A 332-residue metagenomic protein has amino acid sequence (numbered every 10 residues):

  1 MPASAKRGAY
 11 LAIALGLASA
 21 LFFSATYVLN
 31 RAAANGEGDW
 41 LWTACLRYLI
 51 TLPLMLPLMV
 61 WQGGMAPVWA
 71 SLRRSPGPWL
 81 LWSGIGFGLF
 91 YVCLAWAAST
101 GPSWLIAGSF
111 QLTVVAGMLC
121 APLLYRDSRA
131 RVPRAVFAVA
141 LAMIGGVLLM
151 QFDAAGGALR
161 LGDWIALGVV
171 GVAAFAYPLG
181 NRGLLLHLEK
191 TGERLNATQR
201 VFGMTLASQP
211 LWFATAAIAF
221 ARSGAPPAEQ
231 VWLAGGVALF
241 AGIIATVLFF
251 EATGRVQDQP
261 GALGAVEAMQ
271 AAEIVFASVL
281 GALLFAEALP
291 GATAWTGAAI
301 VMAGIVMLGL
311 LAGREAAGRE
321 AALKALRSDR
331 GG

Functional and structural regions predicted by a protein language model:
M1-L46, C93, A138-G145, G156-E189 (+4 more regions): Glycine-/small-residue-enriched transmembrane alpha-helix faces in small-molecule transporters and effluxers
P2-A5, T51-R73, I144-R160, L206-Q230 (+2 more regions): Membrane-interface helix-cap regions at the ends of transmembrane helices in multi-pass membrane proteins
F22, M65-F110, L149, A238-Q257: Specific transmembrane alpha-helical segments of multi-pass solute transporters/efflux pumps, especially DMT/EamA
A33, T43, R47, A97-A98 (+6 more regions): Hydrophobic/aromatic residues within transmembrane alpha-helices of multi-pass small-molecule transporters
G36-L89, A116-A121, F175-G183, R200-F220 (+3 more regions): Transmembrane alpha-helices of multi-pass small-molecule transport proteins
L46, L105-L112, L188-A207, G242-A282: Helix-helix packing/entry segments at the starts of transmembrane helices
M55, L119-P122, V132-A154, A173 (+1 more regions): Hydrophobic transmembrane alpha-helices of multi-pass small-molecule transport proteins
T113-V136, V256-A265, A272-W295: C-terminal transmembrane-helix exit sites in multi-pass transporters
